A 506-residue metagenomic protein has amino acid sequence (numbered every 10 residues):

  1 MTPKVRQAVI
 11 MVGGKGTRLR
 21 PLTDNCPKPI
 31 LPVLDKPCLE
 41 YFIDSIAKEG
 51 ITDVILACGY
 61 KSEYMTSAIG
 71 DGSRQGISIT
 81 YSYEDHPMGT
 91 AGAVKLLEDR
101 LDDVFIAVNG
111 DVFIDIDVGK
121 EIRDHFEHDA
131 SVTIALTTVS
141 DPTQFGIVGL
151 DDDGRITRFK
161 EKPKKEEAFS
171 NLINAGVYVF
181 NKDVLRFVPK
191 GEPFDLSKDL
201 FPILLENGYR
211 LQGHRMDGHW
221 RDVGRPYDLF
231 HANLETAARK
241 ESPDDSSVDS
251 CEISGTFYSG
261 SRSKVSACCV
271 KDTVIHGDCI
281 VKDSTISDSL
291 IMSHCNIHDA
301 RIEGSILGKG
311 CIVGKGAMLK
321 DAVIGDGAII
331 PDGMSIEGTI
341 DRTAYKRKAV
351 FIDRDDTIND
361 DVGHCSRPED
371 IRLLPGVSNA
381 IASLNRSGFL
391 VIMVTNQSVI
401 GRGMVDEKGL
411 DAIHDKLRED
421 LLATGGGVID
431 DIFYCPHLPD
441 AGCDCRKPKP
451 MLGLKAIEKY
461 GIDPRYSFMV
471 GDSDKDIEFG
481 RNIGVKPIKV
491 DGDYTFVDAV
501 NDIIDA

Functional and structural regions predicted by a protein language model:
T2-T66, P375: N-terminal glycine-rich phosphate-binding loop and ensuing alpha1 helix
A57, V377, I381-L417, V428-L438 (+1 more regions): Substrate-recognition element of Asp-dependent hydrolases with the DxDx(T/V) motif
M65-D152: Conserved beta-loop-beta/alpha segment of the NTase-like Rossmann-fold superfamily that binds/positions NTPs
D99, C279-R347: Glycine-rich hexapeptide-repeat left-handed beta-helix
F105-I106, F113, G119-F126, S140-P142 (+1 more regions): Catalytic-core segments of class I nucleotidyltransferases/pyrophosphorylases that form NMP-activated intermediates
E192, L205-K282, S287-D288, H294: Extended, small-residue-rich solenoid/repeat segments and analogous flexible loops that form exposed scaffolds
K346-I392: Active-site neighborhood of HAD-like aspartate-dependent phosphohydrolases
K408, A412-G425, D430, L438-M469 (+1 more regions): Asp-based, Mg2+/Mn2+-dependent phosphohydrolase catalytic module
